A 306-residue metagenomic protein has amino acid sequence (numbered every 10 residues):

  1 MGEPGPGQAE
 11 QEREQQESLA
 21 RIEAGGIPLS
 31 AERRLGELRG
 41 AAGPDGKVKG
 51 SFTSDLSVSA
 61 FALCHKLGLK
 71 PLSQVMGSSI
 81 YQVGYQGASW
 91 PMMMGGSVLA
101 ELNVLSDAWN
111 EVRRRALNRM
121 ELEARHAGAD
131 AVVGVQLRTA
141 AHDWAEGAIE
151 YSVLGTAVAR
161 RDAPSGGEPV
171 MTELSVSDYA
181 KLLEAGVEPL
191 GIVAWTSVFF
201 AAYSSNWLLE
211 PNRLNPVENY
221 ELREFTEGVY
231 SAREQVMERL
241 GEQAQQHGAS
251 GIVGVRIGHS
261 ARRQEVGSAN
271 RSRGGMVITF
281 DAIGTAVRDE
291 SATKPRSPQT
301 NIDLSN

Functional and structural regions predicted by a protein language model:
M1-L105, G147-F225, A269-N306: Intrinsic disorder/low-complexity detector
G50-L56, E111-V112, V132-L137, E168-L174 (+2 more regions): A short linear-motif detector with a strong N-terminal bias
A60, L117, Q136, A140-H142 (+3 more regions): Sparse, context-dependent recognition of short Cys/His-centered cofactor- or disulfide-binding micro-motifs
C64-G68, M120-A131, W144-I149, E184-V187 (+2 more regions): Short, low-complexity cationic-aromatic patches
S89-Q136, E210-G258: Short, well-ordered alpha-helical segments
A116-L154, V158-S165: A contiguous, well-structured "functional interface" segment within a domain
A131-D143, G251-G274, I278, A286-V287 (+1 more regions): Short, conserved loop-to-beta-strand elements that form functional interface hotspots
